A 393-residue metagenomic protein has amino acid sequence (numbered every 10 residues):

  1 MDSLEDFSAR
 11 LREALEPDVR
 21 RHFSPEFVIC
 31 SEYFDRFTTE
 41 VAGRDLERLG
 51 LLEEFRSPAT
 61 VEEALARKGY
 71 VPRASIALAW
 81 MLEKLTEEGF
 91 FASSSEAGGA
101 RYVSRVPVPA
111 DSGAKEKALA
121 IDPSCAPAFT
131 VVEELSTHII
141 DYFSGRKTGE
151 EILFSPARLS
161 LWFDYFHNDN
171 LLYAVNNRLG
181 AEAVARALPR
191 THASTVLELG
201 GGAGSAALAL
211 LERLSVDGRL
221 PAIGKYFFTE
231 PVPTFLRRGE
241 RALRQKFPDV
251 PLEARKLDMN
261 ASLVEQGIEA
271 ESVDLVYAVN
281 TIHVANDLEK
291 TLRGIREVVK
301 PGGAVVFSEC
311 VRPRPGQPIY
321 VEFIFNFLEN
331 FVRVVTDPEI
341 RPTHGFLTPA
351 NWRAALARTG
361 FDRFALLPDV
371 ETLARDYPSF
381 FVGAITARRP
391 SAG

Functional and structural regions predicted by a protein language model:
M1-T195, R213, D217, P221 (+4 more regions): N-terminal accessory segments
A193, I223, S272-D274: Local beta-strand N-terminus motif with an aromatic residue
T195-L197, G201-V264: Class I SAM-dependent methyltransferase SAM/SAH-binding core
L263-V276: A short acidic, Gly/Pro-enriched loop at the edge of an enzyme's catalytic core that lines a small-molecule cofactor
V273-E289: A short SAM/SAH-binding and catalytic strip from SAM-dependent methyltransferases
E289-A304: A short glycine-rich, Lys/Arg-flanked "PGG" loop and its adjoining helix->strand segment in the class I
S308-T359, R363-D369: C-terminal alpha-helical "lid/dimerization" subdomain adjacent to the S-adenosyl-L-methionine
